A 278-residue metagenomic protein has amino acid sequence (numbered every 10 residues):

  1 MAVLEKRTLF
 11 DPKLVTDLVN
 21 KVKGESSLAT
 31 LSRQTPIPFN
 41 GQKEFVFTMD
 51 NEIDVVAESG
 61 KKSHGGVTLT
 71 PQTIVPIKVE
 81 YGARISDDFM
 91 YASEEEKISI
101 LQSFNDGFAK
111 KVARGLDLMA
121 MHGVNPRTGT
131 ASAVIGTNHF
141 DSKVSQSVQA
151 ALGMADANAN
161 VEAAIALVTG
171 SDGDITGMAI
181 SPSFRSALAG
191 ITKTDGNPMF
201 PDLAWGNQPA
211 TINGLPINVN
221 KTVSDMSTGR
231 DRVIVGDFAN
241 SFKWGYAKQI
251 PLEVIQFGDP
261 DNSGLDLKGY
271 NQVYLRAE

Functional and structural regions predicted by a protein language model:
A2-G82, D106: Assembly/oligomerization interface modules of large self-assembling protein complexes
L28, I37, R114-M121, N125 (+2 more regions): Intrinsically disordered or highly flexible coil/loop and linker segments, enriched in small and charged/polar residues
F47-M49, S86, S181-S183, N220 (+1 more regions): Structured loops at beta-to-helix junctions and adjacent beta-edge loops in soluble globular domains
I53-V56, I85, S93-E94, A187-G190 (+1 more regions): Short helix/loop capping segments that flank catalytic or ligand/cofactor-binding pockets
G60-K61, G123, G177: First exposed extracellular module after export/assembly in secreted or surface-exposed proteins
S86-G170: Alpha-helical scaffold segments that mediate packing/assembly in large oligomeric complexes
A150-N271: Extended oligomerization regions of viral-like shell subunits
Y274: Residue microenvironments linked to proteolytic maturation and disulfide-stabilized extracellular modules
